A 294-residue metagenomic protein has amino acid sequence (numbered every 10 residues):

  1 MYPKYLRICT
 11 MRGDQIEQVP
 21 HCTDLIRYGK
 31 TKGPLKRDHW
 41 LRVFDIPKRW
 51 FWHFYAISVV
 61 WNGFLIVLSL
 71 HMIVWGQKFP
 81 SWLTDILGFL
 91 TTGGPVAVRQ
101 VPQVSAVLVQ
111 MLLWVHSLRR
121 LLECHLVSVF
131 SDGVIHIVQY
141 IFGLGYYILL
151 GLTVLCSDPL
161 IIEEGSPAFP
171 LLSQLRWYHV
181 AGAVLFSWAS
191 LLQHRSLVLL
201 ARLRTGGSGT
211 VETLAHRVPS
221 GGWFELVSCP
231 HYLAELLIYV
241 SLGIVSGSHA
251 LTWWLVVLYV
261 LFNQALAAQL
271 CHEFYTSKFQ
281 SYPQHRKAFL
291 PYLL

Functional and structural regions predicted by a protein language model:
M1-L6, I162-L171: Intrinsic structural disorder
M1-Y146: Membrane-helix and juxtamembrane interface regions of eukaryotic multi-pass membrane proteins
L68, A168-L294: Hydrophobic transmembrane alpha-helices
L70-K78, I161-I162, R202-G207: Short regulatory "switch" loops immediately downstream of catalytic or recognition motifs within protein catalytic
L112-L113, F142-V154, G182-L192: Alpha-helical transmembrane segments of multi-pass integral membrane proteins
L122-H125, F130-I135, I161-G165, R204 (+3 more regions): Membrane-interfacial segments
V134-V154, G165, W177: Extended, H/D-rich, highly charged conserved domains that either
Y147-G165, E235-L242: Hydrophobic alpha-helical transmembrane segments in multi-pass integral membrane proteins
